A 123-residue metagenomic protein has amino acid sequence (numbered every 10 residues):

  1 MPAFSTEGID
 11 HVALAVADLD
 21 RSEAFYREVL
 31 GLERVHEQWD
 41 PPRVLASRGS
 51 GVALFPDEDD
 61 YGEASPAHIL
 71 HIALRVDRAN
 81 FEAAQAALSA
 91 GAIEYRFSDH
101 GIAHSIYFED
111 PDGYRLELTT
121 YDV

Functional and structural regions predicted by a protein language model:
M1-D20, I72: N-terminal beta-strand motif that seeds the catalytic metal site of vicinal oxygen chelate
M1-S5, Q85-A86, A90-V123: Vicinal oxygen chelate
S5-G8, S65-I69, D99-H100: Short glycine-enriched loop/turn motifs at secondary-structure junctions
L14-V52: Core segments of cupin and vicinal oxygen chelate
P41-R43, L70, H104-I106: Short beta-strand micro-motifs in enzyme catalytic cores
S50, A79, Y114: Conserved Rossmann-like nucleotide-cofactor binding loop
V52-F55, E117-T119: Conserved beta-strand in the GNAT
L74-Q85: Mid-chain, well-packed structural core segment of small domains
